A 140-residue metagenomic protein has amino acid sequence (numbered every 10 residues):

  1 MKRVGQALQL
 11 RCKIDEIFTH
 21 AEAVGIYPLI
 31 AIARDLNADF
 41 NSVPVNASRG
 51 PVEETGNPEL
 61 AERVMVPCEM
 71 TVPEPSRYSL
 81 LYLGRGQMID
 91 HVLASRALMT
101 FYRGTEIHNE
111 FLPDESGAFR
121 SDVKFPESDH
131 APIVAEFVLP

Functional and structural regions predicted by a protein language model:
M1-C12: Metal-dependent phosphoester/phosphodiester hydrolase catalytic core
D15-A31, L36-P140: Metal-dependent phosphoester-hydrolase catalytic domains
